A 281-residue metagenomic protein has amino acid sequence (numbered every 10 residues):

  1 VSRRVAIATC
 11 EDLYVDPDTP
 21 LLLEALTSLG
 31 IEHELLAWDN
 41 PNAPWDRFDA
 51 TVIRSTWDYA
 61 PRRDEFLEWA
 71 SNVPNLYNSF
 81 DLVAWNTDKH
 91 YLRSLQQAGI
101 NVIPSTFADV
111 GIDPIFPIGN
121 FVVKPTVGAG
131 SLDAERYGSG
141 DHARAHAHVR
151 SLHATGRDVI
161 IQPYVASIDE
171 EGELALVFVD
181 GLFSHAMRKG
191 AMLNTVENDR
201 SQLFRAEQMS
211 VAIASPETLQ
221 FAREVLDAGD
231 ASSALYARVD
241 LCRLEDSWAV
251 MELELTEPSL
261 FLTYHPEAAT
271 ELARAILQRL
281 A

Functional and structural regions predicted by a protein language model:
R3, I103, G119, L132 (+3 more regions): Change "...and in nucleic-acid phosphodiester-cleaving endonucleases..." to "...and in nucleic-acid processing enzymes
R4, C10-S105, D109: Conserved N-proximal alpha/beta basic substrate-recognition cap immediately N-terminal to, or forming the N-lobe
I31, I100-N101, P117-I118, G229-L235: Short secondary-structure junctions
F48-V52, K124, L174-F178, S247-S259: A short beta-strand motif that forms the metal-chelation/ATP-contact edge of phosphoryl-transfer active sites
W57, S131, M192-L193, E254-Y264: Glycine-rich phosphate/pyrophosphate-binding beta-alpha loops
L95-Q96, F116-A134, H153-E170, M187 (+1 more regions): ATP-grasp fold ATP-binding core
S139-D230, C242, A249: Phosphate-binding site of ATP-dependent enzymes
L182, A214-A281: ATP-dependent carboxylate activation and anion-phosphoryl transfer catalytic cores that bind Mg-ATP to form
